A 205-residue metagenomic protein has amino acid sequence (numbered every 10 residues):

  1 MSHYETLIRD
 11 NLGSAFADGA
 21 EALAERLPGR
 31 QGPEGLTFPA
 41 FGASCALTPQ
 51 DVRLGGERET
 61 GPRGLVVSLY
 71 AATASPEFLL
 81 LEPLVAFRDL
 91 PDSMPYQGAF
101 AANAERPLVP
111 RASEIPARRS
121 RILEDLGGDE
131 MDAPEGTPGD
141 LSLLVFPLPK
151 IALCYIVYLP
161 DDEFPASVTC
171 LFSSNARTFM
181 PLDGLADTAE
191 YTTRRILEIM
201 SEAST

Functional and structural regions predicted by a protein language model:
M1-E34, G64, Y70-E130: Short Lys/Arg-enriched alpha/beta "domain-start" segment
L23-P49, D132-L159: Amphipathic, interaction-prone secondary-structure segments
A43-V67, Y158-D183: Intrinsically disordered, low-complexity regulatory segments enriched in Ser/Thr/Pro and charged residues
E59-P83, S173-T205: Ampiphathic alpha-helical segments that act as solvent-exposed interaction surfaces
R88, P147, A152, I156-V157 (+2 more regions): Short flexible/disordered coil segments
A104, L108-V109, T137-P138, R177-P181 (+1 more regions): Domain-length accessory/inserted modules outside core catalytic folds
R119-P134, P181-E190: Short secondary-structure transition/capping segments
